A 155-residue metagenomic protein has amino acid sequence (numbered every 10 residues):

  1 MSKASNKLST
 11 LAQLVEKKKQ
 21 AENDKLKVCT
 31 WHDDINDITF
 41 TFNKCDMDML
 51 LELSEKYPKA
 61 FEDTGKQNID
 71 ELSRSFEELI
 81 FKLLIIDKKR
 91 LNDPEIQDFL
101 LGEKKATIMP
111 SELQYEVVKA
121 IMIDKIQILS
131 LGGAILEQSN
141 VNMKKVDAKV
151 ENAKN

Functional and structural regions predicted by a protein language model:
S2-K25: Extended acidic low-complexity intrinsically disordered regions
K3, H32, N36-N155: Short, surface-exposed, charged amphipathic helix/loop patches that serve as local interaction elements
L26-T30: Short, acidic/polar N-cap/turn motifs at the starts of alpha helices
